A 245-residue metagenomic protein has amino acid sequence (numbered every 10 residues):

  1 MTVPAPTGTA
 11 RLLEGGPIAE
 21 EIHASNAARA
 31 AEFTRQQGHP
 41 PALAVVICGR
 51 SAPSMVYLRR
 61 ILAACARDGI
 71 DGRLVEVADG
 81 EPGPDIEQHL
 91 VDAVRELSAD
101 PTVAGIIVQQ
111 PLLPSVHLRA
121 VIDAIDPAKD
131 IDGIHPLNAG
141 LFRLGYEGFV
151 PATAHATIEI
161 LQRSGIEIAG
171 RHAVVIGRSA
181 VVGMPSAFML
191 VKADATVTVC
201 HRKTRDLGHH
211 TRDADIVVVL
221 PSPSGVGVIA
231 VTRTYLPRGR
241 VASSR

Functional and structural regions predicted by a protein language model:
T2, T7-Q37, P151-I158: Short N-terminal or domain-adjacent regulatory/targeting segments
L12, G16, I22-A28, H39 (+3 more regions): Adenosine-phosphate binding glycine-rich loop
E32-L43, C48-R67: N-terminal glycine-rich anion-binding loops that anchor highly charged ligand groups
C48, P53-L62, G148-S222: Glycine-rich phosphate/diphosphate-binding loop of Rossmann-like nucleotide-binding domains
C65-G80, V197-V199: Short beta-strand elements in bilobed, periplasmic/extracellular small-molecule ligand-binding domains
H89-P101: Short, well-structured alpha-helical segments in soluble
A104-A169, S186, L207-H210: Anion-binding alpha/beta catalytic cores of soluble intermediary-metabolism enzymes, centered on
P111, P221-S224: Short glycine-/small-residue-rich Rossmann-like dinucleotide-binding loops
